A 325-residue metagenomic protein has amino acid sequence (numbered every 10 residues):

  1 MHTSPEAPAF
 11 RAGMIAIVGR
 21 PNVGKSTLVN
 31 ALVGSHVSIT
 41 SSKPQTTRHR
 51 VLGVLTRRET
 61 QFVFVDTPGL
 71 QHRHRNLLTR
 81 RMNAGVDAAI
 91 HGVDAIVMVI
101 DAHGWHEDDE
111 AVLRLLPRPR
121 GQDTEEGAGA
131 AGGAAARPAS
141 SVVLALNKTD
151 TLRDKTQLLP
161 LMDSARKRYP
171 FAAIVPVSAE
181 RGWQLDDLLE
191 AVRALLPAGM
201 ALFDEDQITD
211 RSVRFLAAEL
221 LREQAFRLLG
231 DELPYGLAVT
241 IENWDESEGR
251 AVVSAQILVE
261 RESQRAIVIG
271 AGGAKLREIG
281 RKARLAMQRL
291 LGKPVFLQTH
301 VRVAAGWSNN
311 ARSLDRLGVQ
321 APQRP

Functional and structural regions predicted by a protein language model:
H2-R80, A84, A88-I90: Conserved G1/Walker A P-loop phosphate-binding module
A12, S140, G236: Short coil/loop residues immediately preceding or within conserved phosphate-binding loops of NTP-utilizing enzyme
V18, N22, L28, V51 (+9 more regions): Residue-level signature of catalytic and energy-coupling elements of molecular machines, predominantly ATP/GTP-dependent
S35, V54, R58, L70 (+12 more regions): Conserved, well-folded catalytic cores of nucleic-acid-processing and energy-transducing macromolecular machines
P44-T46, P68-Q71, A102-H106, T149-L152 (+5 more regions): Conserved nucleotide-binding/hydrolysis micro-motifs of P-loop NTPases
A84-A172: Conserved C-terminal guanine-recognition region of P-loop GTPase G domains, centered on the G4
S141, D150-I208: Canonical P-loop GTPase G-domain recognition
V213-P325: P-loop NTP-binding site
